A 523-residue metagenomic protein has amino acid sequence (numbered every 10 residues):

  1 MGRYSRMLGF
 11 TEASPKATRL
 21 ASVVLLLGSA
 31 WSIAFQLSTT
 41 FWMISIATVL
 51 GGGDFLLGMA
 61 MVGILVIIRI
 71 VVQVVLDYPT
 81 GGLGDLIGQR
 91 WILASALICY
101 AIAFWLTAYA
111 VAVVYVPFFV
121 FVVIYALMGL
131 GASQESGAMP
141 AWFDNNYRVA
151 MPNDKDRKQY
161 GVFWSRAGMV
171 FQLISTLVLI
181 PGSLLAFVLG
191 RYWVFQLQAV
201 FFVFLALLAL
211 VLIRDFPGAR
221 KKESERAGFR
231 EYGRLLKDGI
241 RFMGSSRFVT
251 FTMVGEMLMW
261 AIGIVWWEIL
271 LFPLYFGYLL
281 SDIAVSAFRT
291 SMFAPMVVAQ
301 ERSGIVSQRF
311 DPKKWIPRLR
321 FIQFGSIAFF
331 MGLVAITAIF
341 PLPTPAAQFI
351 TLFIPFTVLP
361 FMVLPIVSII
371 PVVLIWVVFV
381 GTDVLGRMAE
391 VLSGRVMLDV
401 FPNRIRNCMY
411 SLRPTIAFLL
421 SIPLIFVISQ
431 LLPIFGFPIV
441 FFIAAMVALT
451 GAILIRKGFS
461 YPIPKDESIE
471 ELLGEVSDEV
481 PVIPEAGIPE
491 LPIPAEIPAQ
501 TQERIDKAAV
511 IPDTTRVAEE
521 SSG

Functional and structural regions predicted by a protein language model:
G2-T18, R214-T252, L364, E475-E485: Juxtamembrane intracellular "pre-TM" segments in multi-pass secondary transporters
G2-V74, S246-F293: Helix-loop boundary and gating motifs at the non-cytosolic
I44, T48-V49, A108, A112 (+5 more regions): Transmembrane alpha-helix termini and helix-breaking/packing motifs in multi-pass membrane transporters
Q73-V75, V285-P312, G325-F330: Transmembrane alpha-helices of Major Facilitator/SLC transporters
V75-Q89, A186, V298-I316, L432-P433: Helix-to-loop junctions at the C-terminal end of transmembrane segments in multipass secondary transporters
I98-Y115, I322-S368: C-terminal ends and interior cores of transmembrane alpha-helices in multi-pass membrane transporters/permeases
L127-Q172: Cytoplasmic helix-loop-helix junction between adjacent transmembrane helices in 12-TM secondary transporters
Q198, V203-R226, R456-I469: Helix-loop junctions on the cytosolic side of multi-pass membrane transporters, especially the intracellular loop
